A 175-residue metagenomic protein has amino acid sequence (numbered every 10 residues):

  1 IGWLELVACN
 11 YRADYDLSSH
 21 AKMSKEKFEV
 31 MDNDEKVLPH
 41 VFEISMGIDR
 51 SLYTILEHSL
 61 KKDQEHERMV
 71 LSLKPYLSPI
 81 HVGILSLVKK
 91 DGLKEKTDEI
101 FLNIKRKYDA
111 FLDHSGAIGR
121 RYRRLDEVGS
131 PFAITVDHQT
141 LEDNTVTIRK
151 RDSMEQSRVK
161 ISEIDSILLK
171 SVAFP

Functional and structural regions predicted by a protein language model:
I1-P175: NTP/phosphate- and nucleic-acid-binding module
